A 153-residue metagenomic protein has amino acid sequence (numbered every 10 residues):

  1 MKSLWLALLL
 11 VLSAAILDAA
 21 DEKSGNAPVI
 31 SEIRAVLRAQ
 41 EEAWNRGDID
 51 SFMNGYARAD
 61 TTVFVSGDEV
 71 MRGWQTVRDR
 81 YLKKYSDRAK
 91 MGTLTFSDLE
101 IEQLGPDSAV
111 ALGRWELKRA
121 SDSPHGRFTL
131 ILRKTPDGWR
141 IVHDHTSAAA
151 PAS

Functional and structural regions predicted by a protein language model:
L4-W5, L10-L12, I16-G55, A59 (+3 more regions): Short, low-complexity N-terminal intrinsically disordered segments enriched in polar/charged residues
W5, S97-L104, T146-A150: Glycine-rich beta-strand-turn "strand-cap" elements at beta-sheet edges
A27, S31, I49-L104, E116 (+1 more regions): A solvent-exposed, acidic/Ser-Thr-rich amphipathic alpha-helical stretch
I101-D107, R133-G138: A short, structured loop/turn motif at beta-sheet edges
L117-K118, A148: Short, surface-exposed beta-strand-loop junctions and turns on beta-sheet-rich folds
H125-A152: Short beta-strand edge/turn micro-motifs at domain boundaries
